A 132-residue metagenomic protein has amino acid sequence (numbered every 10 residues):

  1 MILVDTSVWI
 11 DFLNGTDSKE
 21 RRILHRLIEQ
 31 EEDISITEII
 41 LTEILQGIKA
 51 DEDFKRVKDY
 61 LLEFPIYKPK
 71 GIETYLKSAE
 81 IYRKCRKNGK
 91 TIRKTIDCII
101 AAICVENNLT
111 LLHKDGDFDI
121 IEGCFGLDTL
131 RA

Functional and structural regions predicted by a protein language model:
M1, A101, V105-A132: Acidic, PIN/NYN-like endoribonuclease modules and their adjacent C-terminal/linker elements
M1-I36, Q46-D59: Short, well-structured N-terminal submotif of metal-dependent ribonuclease cores
D5, T37, R93-K94, D115 (+1 more regions): Histidine- and aromatic-rich ligand-binding microenvironments
D5-T6, I44, S78, C104: Generic structural signal for small/hydrophobic residues in well-ordered secondary structure, especially within
W9-I10, L41-I44, F118: A generic structural signal for short hydrophobic patches within well-formed alpha-helices
R21, L41, F54, Y75-A79 (+1 more regions): A general structural signal for well-ordered alpha-helical segments in protein cores
Q30-E31, E63-F64, N88, N107 (+1 more regions): Structured helix-beta-strand junction loops
Y67-L112: Active-site neighborhoods of divalent-metal-dependent phosphate/nucleic-acid chemistry enzymes
